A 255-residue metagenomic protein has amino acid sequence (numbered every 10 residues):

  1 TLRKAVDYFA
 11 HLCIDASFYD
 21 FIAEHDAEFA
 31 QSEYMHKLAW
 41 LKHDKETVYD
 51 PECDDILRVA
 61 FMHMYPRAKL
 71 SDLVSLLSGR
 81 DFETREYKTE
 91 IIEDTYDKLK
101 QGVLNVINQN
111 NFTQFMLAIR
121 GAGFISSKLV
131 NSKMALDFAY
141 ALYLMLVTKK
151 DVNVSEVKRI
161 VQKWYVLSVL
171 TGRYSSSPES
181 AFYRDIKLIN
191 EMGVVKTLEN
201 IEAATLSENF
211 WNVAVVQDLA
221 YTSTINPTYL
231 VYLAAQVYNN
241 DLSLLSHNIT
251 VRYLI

Functional and structural regions predicted by a protein language model:
T1-A203: Solvent-exposed functional surfaces
V169-L254: Intrinsically disordered, low-complexity N-proximal targeting/linker segments that flank membranes
